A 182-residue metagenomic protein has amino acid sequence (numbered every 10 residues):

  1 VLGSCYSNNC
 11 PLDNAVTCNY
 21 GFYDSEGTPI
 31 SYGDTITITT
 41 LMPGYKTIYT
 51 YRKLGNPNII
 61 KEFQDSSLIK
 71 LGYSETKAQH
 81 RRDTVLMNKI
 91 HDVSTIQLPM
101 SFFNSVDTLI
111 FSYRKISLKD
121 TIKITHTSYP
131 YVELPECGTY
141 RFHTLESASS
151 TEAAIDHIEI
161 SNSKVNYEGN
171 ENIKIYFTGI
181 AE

Functional and structural regions predicted by a protein language model:
V1-A15, Y20-F22: Bacterial Sec-dependent N-terminal signal peptides
C5-L12, T50, I59-F63, S67-L68 (+1 more regions): Extracytoplasmic cysteine-anchoring/structural motifs
T17, G33-T35, T108: Exposed beta-strand and adjacent loop surfaces of beta-rich binding modules that mediate intermolecular recognition
G21-S31: Structural motif
F22-D24, T40-P43, Y113-S117: Short acidic, glycine-rich loop/turn motifs
Y32-K61: Short, flexible N-terminal segments of the mature chain
